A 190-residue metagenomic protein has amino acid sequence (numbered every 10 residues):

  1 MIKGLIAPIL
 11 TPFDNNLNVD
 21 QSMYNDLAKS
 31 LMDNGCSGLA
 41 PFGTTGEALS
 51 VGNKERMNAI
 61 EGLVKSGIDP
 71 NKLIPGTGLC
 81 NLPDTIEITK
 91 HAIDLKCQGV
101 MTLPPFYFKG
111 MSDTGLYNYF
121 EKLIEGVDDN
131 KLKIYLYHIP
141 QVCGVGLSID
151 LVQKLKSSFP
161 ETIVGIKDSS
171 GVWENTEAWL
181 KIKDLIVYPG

Functional and structural regions predicted by a protein language model:
M1-G146, I163: Active-site beta->alpha loop and helix N-cap motifs at the rims of alpha/beta catalytic domains
G126-N130, I139-G190: Catalytic alpha/beta core domains of metabolic enzymes, predominantly
